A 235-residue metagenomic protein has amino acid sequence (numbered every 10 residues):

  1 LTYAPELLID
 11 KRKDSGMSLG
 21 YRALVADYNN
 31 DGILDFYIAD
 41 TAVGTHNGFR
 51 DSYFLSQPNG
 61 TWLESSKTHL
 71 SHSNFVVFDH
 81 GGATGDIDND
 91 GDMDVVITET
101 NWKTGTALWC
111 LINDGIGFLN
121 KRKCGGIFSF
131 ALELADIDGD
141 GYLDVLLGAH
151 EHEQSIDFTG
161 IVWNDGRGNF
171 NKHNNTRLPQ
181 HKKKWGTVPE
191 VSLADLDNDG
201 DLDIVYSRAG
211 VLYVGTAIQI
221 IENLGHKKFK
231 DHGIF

Functional and structural regions predicted by a protein language model:
L1-S18, F54-V77, W109-I127, V162-G186 (+1 more regions): Blade-edge motifs of beta-propeller repeat domains
L19-Y28, D79-N89, S129-G139, V188-L196: Beta-propeller blade termini
G32-I38, G91-I97, G141-L143, G200-Y206: Glycine-aliphatic tripeptides that mark coil-to-beta-strand junctions in extracellular and membrane proteins
A42-T45, N101-T104, H150-Q154, A209-Y213: Short glycine/acidic-enriched loop and turn motifs that connect beta-strands
N47-R50, G105-A107, I156-F158, G215-A217: A detector of repeated loop/turn-to-beta-strand junctions in beta-rich toroidal repeat architectures
S129-E133, L147-F158, P189: Solenoidal tandem-repeat scaffolds enriched in leucines and small polar residues
P189, S207-R208: Beta-propeller domains
